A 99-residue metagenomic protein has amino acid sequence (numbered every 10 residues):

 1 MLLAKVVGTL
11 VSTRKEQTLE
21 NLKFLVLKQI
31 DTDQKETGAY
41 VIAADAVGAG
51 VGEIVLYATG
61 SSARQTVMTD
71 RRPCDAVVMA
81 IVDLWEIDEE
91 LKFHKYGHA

Functional and structural regions predicted by a protein language model:
M1-T37: N-terminal first-folded block
R14-E16, A44-A46, T66-T69: A generic local secondary-structure boundary/capping motif
I30, A44-A46, G60, V82: A structural micro-motif recognizing beta-strand termini and the immediately following turn/loop segments
A39-A43: Short alpha-helix capping/helix-loop boundary micro-motifs
S62-A99: C-terminal structural segments of small proteins and small subunits
